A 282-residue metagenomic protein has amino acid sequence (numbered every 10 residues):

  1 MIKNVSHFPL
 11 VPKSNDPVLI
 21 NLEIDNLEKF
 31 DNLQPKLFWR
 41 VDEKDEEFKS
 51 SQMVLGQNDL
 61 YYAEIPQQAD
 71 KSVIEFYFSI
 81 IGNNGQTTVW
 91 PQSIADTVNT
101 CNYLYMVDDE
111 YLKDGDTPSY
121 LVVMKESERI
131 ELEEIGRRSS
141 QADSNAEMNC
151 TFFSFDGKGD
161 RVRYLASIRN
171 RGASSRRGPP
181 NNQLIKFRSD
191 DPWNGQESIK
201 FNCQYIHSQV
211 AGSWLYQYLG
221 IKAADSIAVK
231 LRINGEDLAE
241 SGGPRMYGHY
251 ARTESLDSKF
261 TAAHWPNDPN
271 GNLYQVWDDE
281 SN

Functional and structural regions predicted by a protein language model:
M1-S14: Short, compositionally biased P/S/T/A/G/V-rich stretches that sit at domain boundaries
F8-L10, D25, P66, S140: Outer-membrane beta-barrel proteins
S14, V54-D59, A173-P179: Short, ordered beta-strand-loop transition motifs
P17-N21, N58-Y62, S119: Intrinsic-disorder/low-complexity, polar/charged segments enriched in Ser/Thr/Lys/Arg/Asp/Glu/Gln
L19-L27, F38: Short edge beta-strand/loop segments characteristic of extracellular beta-sandwich folds
I20-E23, I80-N83, I185: Extracytoplasmic/surface-exposed domains of secreted proteins that mediate cell-envelope carbohydrate/peptidoglycan
F30, D70-K71, N84-N282: Phosphate/dinucleotide-binding and metal-coordinating scaffold of catalytic cores in nucleotide-dependent enzymes
F30-A95: Alpha-glucan (starch/glycogen) binding determinants
